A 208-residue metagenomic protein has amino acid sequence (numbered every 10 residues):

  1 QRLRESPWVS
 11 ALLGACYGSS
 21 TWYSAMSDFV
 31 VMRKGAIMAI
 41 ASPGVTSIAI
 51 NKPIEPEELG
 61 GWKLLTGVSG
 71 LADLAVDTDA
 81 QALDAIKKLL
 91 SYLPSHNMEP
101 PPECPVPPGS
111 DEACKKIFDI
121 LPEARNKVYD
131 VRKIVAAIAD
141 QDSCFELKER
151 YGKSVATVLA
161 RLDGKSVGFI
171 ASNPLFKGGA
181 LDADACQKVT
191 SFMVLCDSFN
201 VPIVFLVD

Functional and structural regions predicted by a protein language model:
Q1, A15, A36-M38, P43-I48 (+11 more regions): Flexible, active-site-adjacent loop/turn segments at secondary-structure boundaries
Q1-M98, V201: Conserved catalytic cores of soluble enzyme domains, especially glycine-rich substrate-binding beta-alpha loops
G35-A36, V106-P107, G164-K165: Short hydrophobic/aromatic-rich motifs at helix boundaries and adjacent loops
S42-P43, K63-G70, G109-F118, G168-N173 (+1 more regions): Short acidic (Asp/Glu) and glycine-rich catalytic loops that position anionic groups and cofactors
I48-A49, E55, L90-S91, H96 (+4 more regions): Short alpha-helical interface elements
E58, P101-E103, C186: Short, charged/polar low-complexity linear motifs in solvent-exposed/disordered segments
L74-V135: Terminal amphipathic helices with adjacent charged low-complexity linkers/tails
N126-V207: Non-catalytic terminal/interface segments that mediate subunit docking, oligomerization, and allosteric communication
